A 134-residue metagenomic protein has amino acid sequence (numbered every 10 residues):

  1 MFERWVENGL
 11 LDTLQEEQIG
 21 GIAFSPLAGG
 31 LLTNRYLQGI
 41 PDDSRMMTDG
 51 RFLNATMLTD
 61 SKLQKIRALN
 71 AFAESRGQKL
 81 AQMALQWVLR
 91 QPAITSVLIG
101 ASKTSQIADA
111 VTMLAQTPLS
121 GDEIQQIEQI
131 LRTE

Functional and structural regions predicted by a protein language model:
M1-E134: Beta/alpha (TIM)-barrel catalytic core signal, keyed to glycine-rich beta->alpha loops juxtaposed to Asp/Glu that bind
